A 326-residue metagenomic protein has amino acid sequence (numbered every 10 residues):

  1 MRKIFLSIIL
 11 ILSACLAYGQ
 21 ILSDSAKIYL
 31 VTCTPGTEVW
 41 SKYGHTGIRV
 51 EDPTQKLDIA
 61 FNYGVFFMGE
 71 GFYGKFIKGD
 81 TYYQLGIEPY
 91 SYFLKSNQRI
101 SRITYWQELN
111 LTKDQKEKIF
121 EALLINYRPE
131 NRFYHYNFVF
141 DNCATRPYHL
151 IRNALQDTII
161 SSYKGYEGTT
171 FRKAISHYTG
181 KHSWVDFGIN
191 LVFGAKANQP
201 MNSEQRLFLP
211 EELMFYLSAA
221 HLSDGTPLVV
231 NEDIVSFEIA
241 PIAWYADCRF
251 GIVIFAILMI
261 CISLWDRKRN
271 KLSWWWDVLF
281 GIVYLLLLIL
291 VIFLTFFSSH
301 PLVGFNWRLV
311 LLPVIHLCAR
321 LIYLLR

Functional and structural regions predicted by a protein language model:
M1-I21: Bacterial Sec-dependent N-terminal signal peptides
I4, D58-A60, W106-E108: Well-ordered beta-strand positions in beta-sheet-rich domains
S23-R102: Glycine-rich catalytic cores of cysteine/serine-nucleophile enzymes that process amide/ester linkages in cell-envelope
F67-L155: A cross-kingdom signal targeting lumenal/periplasmic-facing segments of multi-pass membrane and secretory-pathway
I125-I322, R326: Activation targets extended, charge/polar-rich intrinsically disordered C-terminal tails
